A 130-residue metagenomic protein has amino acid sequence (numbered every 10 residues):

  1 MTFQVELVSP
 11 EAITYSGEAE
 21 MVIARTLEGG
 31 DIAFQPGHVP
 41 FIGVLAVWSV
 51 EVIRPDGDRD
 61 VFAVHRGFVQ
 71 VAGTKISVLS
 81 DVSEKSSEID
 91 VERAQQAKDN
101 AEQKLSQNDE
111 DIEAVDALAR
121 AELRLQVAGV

Functional and structural regions predicted by a protein language model:
E6-Q95: Compact, glycine-rich, soluble single-domain proteins
S83-V130: Acidic/glycine-rich phosphate/pyrophosphate-binding loops and surrounding catalytic core that coordinate Mg2+
